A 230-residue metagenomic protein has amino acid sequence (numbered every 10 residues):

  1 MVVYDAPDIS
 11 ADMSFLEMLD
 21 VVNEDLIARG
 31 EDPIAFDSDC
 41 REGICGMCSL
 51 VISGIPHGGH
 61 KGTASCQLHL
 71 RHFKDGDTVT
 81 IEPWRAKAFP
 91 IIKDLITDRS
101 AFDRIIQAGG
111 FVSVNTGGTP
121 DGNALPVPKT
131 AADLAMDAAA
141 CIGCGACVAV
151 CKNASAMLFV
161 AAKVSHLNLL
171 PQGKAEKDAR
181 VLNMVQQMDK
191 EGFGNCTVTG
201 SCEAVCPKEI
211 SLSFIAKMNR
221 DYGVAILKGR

Functional and structural regions predicted by a protein language model:
M1-S14: Short, contiguous acidic and Ser/Thr-rich linear segments
V2-D5, T63-Q67, K152: Well-ordered beta-strand positions in beta-sheet-rich domains
M13-D32, E82-R230: Ferredoxin-type iron-sulfur electron-transfer modules in oxidoreductases and energy-metabolism complexes
V22-S53: A basic, amphipathic helix-loop patch mediating RNA/tRNA/ribosome contacts
F36-D37, G58, F159: Short, surface-exposed helix-loop/turn micro-motifs enriched in polar/charged residues
C45-A101: A generic, well-ordered mixed alpha/beta core segment in the N-terminal half of proteins
